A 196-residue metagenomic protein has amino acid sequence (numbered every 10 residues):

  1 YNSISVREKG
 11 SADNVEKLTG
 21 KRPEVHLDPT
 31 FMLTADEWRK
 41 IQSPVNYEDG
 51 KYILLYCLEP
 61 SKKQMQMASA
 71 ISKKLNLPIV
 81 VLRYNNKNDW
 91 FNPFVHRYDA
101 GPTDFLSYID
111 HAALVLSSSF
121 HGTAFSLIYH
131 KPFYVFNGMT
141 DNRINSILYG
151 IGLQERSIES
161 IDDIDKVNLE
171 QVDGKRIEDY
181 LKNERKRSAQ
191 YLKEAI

Functional and structural regions predicted by a protein language model:
Y1-I196: Active-site anion-handling motifs in enzyme catalytic cores
